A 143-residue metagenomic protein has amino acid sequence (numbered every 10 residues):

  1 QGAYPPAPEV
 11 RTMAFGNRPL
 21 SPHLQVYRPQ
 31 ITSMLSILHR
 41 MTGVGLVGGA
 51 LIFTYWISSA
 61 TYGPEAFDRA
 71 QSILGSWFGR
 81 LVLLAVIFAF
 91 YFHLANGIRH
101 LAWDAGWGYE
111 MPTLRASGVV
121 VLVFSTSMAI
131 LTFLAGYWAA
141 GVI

Functional and structural regions predicted by a protein language model:
G2-I143: Membrane-embedded alpha-helical bundles that constitute the cytochrome b-like, heme-associated redox core of multi-pass
